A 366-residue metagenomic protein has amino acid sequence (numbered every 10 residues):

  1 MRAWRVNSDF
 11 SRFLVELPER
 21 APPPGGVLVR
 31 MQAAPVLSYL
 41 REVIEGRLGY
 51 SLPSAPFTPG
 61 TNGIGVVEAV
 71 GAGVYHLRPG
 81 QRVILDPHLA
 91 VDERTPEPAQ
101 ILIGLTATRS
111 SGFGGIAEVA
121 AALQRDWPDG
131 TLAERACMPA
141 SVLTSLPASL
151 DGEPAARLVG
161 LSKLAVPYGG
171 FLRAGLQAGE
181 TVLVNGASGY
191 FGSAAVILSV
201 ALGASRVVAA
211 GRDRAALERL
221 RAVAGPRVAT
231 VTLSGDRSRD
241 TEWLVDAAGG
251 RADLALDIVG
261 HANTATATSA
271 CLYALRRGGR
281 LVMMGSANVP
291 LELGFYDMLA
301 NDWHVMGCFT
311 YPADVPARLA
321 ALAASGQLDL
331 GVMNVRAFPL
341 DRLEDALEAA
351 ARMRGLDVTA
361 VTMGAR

Functional and structural regions predicted by a protein language model:
M1, G169, R239, S269 (+1 more regions): C-terminal hydrophobic helical "lid"/dimerization subdomain of Rossmann-like NAD(P)H-dependent oxidoreductases
R20-P35, L48-R109: Glycine-rich beta-strand-centered segment in the early N-terminal region that forms part of a ligand/cofactor-binding
A90-L183: NAD(P)H dinucleotide-binding glycine-rich loop of Rossmann-like/cofactor-binding domains, especially the beta1-alpha1
S141-L143, P147-D236: Mid-domain Rossmann-like dinucleotide-binding core that forms the NAD(H)/NADP(H) cofactor-binding site
V200-V208, L217-D302: Glycine-rich cofactor phosphate-binding loops and adjacent beta1-alpha1 units of small-molecule cofactor enzyme domains
R280-V282, L293-V332: Rossmann-fold dehydrogenase core element
